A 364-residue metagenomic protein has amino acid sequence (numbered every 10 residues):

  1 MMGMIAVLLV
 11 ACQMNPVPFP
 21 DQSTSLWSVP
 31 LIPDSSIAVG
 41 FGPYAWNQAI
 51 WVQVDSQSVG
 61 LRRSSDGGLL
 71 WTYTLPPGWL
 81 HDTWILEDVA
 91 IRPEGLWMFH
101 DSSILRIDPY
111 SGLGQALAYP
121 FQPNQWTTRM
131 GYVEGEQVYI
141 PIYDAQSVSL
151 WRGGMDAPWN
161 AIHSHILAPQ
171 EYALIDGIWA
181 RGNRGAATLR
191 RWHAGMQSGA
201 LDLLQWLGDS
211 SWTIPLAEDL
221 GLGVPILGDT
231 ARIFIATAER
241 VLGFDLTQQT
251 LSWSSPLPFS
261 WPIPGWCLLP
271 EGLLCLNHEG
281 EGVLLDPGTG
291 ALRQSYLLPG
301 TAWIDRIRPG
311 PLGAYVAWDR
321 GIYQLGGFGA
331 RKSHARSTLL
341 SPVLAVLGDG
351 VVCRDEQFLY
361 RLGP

Functional and structural regions predicted by a protein language model:
N15-V39, W51, L69-W79, W97 (+6 more regions): Aromatic (tryptophan-biased) beta-strands that constitute blades/sheets of beta-rich domains
S35-N47, L80-P93, P123-G135, A168-G182 (+4 more regions): Repeated scaffold domains used in trafficking and secretory/extracellular systems, primarily beta-propellers
Q48-V54, G60, A90-F99, E136-Y143 (+6 more regions): Short beta-strand elements that form the blades of beta-propeller/WD-repeat-like and other beta-sheet-rich scaffold
Q57-S58, S103-I104, Y143-V148, R191-M196 (+3 more regions): Short glycine/acidic-enriched loop and turn motifs that connect beta-strands
S64-G67, D108-G112, G154-A157, W206-D209 (+4 more regions): Short loop/turn segments that connect beta-strands within beta-propeller blades
H278-E279, Y296-Q324: Loop/turn-rich, solvent-exposed surfaces of beta-rich toroidal or solenoidal domains
G329-K332, R336-P364: Blade-level signature of beta-propeller repeat domains, shared across WD40, Kelch, NHL, RCC1 and BNR/Asp-box propellers
